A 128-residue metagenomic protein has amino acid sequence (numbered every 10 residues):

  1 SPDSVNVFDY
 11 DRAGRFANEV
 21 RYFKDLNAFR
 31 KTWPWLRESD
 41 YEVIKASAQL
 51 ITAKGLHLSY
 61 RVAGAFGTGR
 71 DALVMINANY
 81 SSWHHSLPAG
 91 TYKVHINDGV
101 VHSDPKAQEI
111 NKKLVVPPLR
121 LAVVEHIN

Functional and structural regions predicted by a protein language model:
S1-N128: Carbohydrate-interacting/catalytic domains
